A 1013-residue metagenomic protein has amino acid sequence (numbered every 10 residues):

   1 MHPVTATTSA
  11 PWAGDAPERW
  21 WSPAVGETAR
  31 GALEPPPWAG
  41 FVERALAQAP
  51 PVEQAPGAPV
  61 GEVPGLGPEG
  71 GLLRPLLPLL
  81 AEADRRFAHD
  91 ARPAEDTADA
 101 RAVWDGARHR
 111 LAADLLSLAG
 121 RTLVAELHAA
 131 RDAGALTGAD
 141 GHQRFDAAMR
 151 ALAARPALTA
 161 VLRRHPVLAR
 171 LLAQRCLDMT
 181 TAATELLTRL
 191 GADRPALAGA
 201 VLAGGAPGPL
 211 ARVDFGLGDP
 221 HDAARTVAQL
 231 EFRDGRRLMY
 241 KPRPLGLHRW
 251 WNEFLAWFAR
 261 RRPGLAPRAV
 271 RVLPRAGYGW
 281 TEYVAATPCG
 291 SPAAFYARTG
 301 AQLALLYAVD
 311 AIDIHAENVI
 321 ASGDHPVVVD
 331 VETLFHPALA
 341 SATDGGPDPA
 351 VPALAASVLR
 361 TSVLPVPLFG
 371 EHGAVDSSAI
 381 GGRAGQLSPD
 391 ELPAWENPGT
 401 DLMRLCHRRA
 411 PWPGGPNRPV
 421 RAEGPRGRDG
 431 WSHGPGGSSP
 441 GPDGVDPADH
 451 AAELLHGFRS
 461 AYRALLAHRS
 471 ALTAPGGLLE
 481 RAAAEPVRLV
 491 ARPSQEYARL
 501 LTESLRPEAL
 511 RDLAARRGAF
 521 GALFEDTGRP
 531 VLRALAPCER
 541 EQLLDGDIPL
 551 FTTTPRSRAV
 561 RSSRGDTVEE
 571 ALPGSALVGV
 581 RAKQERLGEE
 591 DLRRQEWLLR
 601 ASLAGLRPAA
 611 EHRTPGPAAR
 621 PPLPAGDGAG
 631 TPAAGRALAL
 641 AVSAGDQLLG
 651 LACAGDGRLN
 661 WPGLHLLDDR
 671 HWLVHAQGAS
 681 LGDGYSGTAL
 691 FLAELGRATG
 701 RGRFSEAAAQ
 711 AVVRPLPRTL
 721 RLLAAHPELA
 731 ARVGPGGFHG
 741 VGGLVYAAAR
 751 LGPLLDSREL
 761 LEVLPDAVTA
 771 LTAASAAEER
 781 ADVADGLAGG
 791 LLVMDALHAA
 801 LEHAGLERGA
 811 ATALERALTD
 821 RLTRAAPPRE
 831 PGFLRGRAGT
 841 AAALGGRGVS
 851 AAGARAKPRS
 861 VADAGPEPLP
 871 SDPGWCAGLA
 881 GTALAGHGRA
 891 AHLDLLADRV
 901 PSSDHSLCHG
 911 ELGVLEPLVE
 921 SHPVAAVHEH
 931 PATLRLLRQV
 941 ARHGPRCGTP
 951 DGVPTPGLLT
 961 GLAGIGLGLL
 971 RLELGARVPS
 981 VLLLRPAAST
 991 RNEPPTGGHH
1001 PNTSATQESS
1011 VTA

Functional and structural regions predicted by a protein language model:
M1-R121, A125-D132, H142, A147 (+2 more regions): C-terminal catalytic region of ATP-dependent kinase domains
D84-D90, E95-A311, H325-V327: Conserved ATP-binding subdomain of kinase catalytic cores across diverse folds
L364, A625-G630, S686-G702, G743-S757 (+5 more regions): Well-ordered alpha-helical scaffold segments within catalytic/enzyme domains
A604-G678, D683, E694, A1013: Low-complexity, Ser/Thr/Pro/Gly-enriched N-terminal "stalk/linker" regions
A641-R658, A707-P727, R758-E779, A813-P828 (+4 more regions): Long, well-ordered core segments of solenoidal/helical folds
G657-Y685, F691, L695-T699, R703-G737: Internal amphipathic alpha-helical repeat/solenoid segments
D668-Y685, A724-V741, A774-L787, R824-A838 (+3 more regions): Solvent-exposed loop and edge beta-strand segments that line ligand/cofactor-binding and catalytic clefts
H905-C908, V919-G998, T1012-A1013: CBM-like carbohydrate-recognition segments
